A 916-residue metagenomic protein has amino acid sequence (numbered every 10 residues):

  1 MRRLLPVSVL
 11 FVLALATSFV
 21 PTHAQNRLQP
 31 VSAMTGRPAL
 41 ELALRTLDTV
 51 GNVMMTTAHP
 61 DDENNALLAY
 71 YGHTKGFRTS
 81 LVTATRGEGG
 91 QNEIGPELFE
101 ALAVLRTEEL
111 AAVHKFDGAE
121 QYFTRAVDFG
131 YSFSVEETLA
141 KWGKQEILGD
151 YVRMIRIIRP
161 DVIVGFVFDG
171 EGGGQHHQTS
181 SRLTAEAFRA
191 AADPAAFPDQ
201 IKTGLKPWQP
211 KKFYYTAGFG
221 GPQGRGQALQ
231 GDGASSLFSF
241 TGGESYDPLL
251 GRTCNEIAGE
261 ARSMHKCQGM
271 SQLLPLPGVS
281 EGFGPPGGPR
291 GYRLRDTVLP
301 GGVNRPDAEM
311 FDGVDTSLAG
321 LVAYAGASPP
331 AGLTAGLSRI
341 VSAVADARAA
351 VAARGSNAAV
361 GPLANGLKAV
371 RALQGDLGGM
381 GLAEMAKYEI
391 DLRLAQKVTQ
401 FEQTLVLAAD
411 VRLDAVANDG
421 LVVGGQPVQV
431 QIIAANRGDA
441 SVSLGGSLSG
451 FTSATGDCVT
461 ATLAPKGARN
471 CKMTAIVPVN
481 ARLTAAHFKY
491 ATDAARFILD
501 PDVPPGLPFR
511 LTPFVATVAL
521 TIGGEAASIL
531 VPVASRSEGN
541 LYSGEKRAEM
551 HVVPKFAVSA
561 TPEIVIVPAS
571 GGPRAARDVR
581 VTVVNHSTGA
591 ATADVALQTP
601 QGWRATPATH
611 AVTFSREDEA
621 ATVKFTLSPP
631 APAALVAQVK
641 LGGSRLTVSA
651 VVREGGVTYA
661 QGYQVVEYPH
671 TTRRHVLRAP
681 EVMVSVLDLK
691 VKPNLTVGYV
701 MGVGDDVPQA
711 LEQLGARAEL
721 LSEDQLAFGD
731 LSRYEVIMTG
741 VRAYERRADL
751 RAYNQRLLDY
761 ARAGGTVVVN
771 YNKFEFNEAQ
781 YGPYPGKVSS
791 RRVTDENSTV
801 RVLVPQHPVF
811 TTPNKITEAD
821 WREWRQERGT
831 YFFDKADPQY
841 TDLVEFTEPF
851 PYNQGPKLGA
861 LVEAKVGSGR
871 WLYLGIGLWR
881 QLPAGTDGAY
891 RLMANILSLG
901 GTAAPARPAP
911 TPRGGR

Functional and structural regions predicted by a protein language model:
V7-S18: Bacterial N-terminal signal peptides
Q25-P198, F219-G220: Active-site beta-strand->loop->alpha-helix modules in alpha/beta enzyme cores, enriched in Gly/His/Asp(Glu)
A192-L405: The feature marks non-catalytic terminal segments
D391-A395, Y542, K546-S587, A593-V595 (+4 more regions): Extracellular ligand-binding/catalytic regions of CAZymes and related secreted enzymes and adhesion modules
Q400-R412, R547-A557: Proline/serine/threonine-rich low-complexity linkers at boundaries of modular beta-sandwich domains
A417-V686, V691-P693: Long beta-sheet-rich domains in secretory-pathway and surface-associated proteins
T658-G740, Y771-K773, R880, S898-G915: Aromatic-Pro/Gly-enriched surface loop or interdomain linker that acts as a lid/target-recognition segment
R742-E823: A glycine-rich, often tryptophan-bearing local segment used as a flexible ligand/cofactor-contacting loop or short
